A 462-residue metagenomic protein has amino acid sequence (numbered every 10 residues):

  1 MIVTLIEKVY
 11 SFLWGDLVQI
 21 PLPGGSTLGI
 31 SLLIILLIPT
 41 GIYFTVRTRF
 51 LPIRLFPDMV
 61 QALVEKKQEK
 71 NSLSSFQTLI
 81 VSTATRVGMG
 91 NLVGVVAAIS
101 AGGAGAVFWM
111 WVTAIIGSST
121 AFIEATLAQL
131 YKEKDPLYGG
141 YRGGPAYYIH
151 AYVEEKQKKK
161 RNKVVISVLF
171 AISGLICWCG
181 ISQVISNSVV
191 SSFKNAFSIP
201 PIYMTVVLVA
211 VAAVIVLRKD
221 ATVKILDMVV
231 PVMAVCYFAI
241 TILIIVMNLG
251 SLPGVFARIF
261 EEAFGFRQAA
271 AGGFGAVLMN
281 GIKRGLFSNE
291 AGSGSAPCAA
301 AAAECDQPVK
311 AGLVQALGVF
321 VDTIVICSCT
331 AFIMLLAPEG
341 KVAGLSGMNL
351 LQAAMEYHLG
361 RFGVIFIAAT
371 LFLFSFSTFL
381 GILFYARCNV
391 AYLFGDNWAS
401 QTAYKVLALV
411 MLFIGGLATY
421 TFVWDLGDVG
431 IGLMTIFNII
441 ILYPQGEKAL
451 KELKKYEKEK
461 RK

Functional and structural regions predicted by a protein language model:
M1-M89, I99-A106, G117, I441-K462: N-terminal alpha-helical transmembrane segments of multi-pass membrane transport and channel/translocase proteins
L36, F44-V60, I166, N187-F193 (+6 more regions): Membrane-interface loop-to-helix entry segments
T40-T45, T113-Y141, H150-N187, S191-I215 (+2 more regions): Helix-loop-helix module between adjacent transmembrane segments
R47-P52, N91-V95, C177-V190, V211-I225 (+4 more regions): Transmembrane helix-loop junctions in multi-pass membrane proteins
F50-S75, A97, G103-A104, S119-R161 (+3 more regions): Flexible loop linkers connecting adjacent transmembrane helices in multi-pass alpha-helical membrane transporters
E69-A101, L127-L130, L137-V153, V165 (+2 more regions): Alpha-helical membrane segments and immediately flanking helix-loop junctions that form or couple to the substrate/ion
I116-E124, M204-K219, V230-G250, K283-L286 (+2 more regions): Selective recognition of specific alpha-helical transmembrane segments in multi-pass small-molecule
E124-P136, I242-R258, G272, A302-C305 (+1 more regions): Extracellular/periplasmic helix-exit of transmembrane alpha-helices
